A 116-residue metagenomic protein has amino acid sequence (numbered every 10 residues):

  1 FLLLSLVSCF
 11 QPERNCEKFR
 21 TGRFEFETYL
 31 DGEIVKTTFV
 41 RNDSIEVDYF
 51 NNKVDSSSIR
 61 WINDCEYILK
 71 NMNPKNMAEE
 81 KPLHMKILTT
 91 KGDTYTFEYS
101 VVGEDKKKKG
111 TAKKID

Functional and structural regions predicted by a protein language model:
F1-F19: Bacterial Sec-dependent N-terminal signal peptides
C16-D31: Tryptophan-anchored aromatic micro-motifs
F26, E46-Y49, Y67-N71, Y95-Y99: Short hydrophobic/aromatic-rich beta-strand segments that constitute the beta-sheet cores of beta-sandwich/beta-barrel
G32-K36, N52-S56, E80-L83, K106-G110: Short, surface-exposed coil-to-beta transition loops
I34-I62: N-terminal glycine/threonine-rich, aromatic-flanked beta-hairpin/loop signature
S58-E66, I87-T94, K114-D116: A short, structured loop/turn motif at beta-sheet edges
L69-G92: An anionic, turn-rich surface loop/hairpin at beta-sheet edges that serves as a generic interaction/coordination patch
V102-D116: Edge beta-strand at a domain terminus
